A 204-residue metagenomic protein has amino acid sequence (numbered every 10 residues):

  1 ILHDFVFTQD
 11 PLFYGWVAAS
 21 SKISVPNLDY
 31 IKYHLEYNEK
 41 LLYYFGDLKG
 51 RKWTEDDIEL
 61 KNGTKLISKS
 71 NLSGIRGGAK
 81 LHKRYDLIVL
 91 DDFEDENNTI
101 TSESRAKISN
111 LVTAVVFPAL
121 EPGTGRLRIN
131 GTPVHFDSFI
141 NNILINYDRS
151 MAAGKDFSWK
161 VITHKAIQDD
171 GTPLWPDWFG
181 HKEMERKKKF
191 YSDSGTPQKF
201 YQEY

Functional and structural regions predicted by a protein language model:
I1-Q9: Walker A/P-loop NTP-binding motif
T8-S21, N97: Short acidic, glycine/Ser/Thr-rich loop/turn "cap" segments at secondary-structure junctions
G15-A18, I67-S68, V89, R128-G131 (+1 more regions): A structural signal for short, well-ordered beta-strand segments and their strand-loop junctions that often border
V17-G74: Conserved nucleotide-state-sensing and coupling region of NTP-binding domains
S21-K22, S73-G74, E94-D95, P133-F136 (+1 more regions): Short, solvent-exposed loop/turn segments at secondary-structure junctions
P26-Y30, L81, I140-I143: Short acidic, glycine/serine/threonine-rich loops at helix termini
D56-V115: Conserved RecA-like ASCE ATPase "motif II neighborhood" in helicase/translocase motors
T99-Y204: Non-catalytic, compositionally simple segments
